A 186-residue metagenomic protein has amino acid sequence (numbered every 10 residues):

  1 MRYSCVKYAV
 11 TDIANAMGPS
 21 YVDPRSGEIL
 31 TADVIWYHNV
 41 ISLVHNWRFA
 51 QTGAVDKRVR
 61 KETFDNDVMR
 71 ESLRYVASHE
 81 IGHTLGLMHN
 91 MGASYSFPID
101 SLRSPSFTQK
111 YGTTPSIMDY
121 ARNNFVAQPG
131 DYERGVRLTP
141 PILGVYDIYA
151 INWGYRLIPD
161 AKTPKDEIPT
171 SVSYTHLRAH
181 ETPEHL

Functional and structural regions predicted by a protein language model:
M1-T84, Q109-T113, N123-V126, I151: Metzincin-family zinc-dependent endopeptidase catalytic domain
Y37, G144, T182: Residue-level signal for threonine
W47-A50, V55-K57, A93-P169: Conserved active-site neighborhood of enzyme catalytic/cofactor-binding cores
H83-S96: Catalytic Zn2+-binding segment of zinc metalloproteases
S171-S173: Acidic, proline/serine/threonine- and glycine-rich low-complexity intrinsically disordered segments
T175-E184: Conserved small/polar residues in nucleotide/adenosyl-binding loops
